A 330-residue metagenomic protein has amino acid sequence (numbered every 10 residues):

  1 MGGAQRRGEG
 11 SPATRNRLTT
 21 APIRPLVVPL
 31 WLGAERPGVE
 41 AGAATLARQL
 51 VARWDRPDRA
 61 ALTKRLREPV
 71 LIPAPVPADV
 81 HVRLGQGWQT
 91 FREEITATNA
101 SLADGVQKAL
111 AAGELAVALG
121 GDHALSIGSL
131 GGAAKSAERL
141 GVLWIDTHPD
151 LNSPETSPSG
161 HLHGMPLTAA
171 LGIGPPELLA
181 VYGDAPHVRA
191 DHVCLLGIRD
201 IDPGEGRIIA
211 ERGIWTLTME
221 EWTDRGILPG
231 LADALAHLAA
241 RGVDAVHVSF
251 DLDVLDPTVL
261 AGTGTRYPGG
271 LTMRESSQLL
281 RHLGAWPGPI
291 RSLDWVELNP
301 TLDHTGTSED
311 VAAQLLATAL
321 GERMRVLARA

Functional and structural regions predicted by a protein language model:
M1-T14: Compositionally biased, low-complexity flexible segments
R15-V117, S129, K135, I208 (+1 more regions): Catalytic cores of soluble, metal-dependent hydrolases
L30, D122-H123, T147, I198-R199 (+2 more regions): Active-site metal-binding loops of divalent metal-dependent hydrolases
E114-A116, A190-C194: Short active-site oxyanion
E114-Y182, P287-I290: Active-site histidine-anchored catalytic micro-motif
W144-T147, L171, H192, G197-D200 (+2 more regions): Short, structured patches in soluble enzyme cores that scaffold and shape functional sites
G174, C194-D202, L231, T272-S277: A general structural motif
A190-H192, R199-G204, R241-V246: Aromatic-lined glycan-binding groove of carbohydrate-active enzymes
